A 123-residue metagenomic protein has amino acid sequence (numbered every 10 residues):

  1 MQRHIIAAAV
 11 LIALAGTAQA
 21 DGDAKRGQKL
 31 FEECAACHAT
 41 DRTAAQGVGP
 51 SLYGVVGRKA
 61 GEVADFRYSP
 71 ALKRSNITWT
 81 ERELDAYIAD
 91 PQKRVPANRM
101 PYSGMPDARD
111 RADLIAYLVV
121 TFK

Functional and structural regions predicted by a protein language model:
M1-I6: Bacterial N-terminal signal peptides that target proteins for export
A7-A8, A18: Cleavable N-terminal signal peptides
A13-T17: N-terminal signal peptide c-region/cleavage motif recognized by signal peptidases
G22-R67, K73-T78, A86-P96, V120-K123: Periplasmic/extracellular electron-transfer cofactor-ligation site, primarily the c-type cytochrome heme-c attachment
